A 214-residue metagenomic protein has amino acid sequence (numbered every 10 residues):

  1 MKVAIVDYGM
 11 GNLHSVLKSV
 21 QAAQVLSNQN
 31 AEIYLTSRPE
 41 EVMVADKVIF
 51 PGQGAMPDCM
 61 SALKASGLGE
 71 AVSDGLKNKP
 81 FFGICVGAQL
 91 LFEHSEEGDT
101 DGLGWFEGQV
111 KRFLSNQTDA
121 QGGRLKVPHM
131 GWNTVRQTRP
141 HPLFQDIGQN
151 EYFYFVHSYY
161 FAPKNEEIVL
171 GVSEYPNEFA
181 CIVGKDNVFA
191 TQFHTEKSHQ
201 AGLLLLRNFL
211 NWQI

Functional and structural regions predicted by a protein language model:
M1-P80, V86, Q109-L114, T118-Q121 (+2 more regions): N-terminal beta1-alpha1 cap of cysteine-dependent amidohydrolase-like domains
V3, I33, F81-F82, L103 (+2 more regions): Hydrophobic/aromatic residues located in beta-strands of well-ordered beta-sheets within soluble catalytic
A45, N78-K79, F106, T138 (+2 more regions): Structured helix-beta-strand junction loops
A55, M60, Q89-T100, T195: A short secondary-structure junction motif
E70, E93-Y175: Pocket-forming structural segment of enzyme catalytic cores
K79-G83, G102-L103, V127, Y152-F153 (+2 more regions): A residue-level structural signature of the nucleotidyltransferase/glycosyltransferase Rossmann-like core
C85, H157, H194: Histidine-centered divalent metal-coordination motifs
N150, F161-I214: C-terminal and late-domain segments of enzyme folds
